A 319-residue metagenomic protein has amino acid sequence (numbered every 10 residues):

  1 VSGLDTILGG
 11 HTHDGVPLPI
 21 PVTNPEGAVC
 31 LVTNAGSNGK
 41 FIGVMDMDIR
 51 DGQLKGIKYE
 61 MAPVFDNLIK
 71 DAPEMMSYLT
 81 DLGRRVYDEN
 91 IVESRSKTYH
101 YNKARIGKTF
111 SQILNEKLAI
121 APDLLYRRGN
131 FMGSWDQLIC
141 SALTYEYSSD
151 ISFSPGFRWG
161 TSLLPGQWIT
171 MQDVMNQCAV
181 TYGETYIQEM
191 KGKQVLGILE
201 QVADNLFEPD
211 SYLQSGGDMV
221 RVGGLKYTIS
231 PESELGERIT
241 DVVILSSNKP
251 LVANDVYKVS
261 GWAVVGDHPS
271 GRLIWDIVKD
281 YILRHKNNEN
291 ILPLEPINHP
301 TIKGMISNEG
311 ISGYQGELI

Functional and structural regions predicted by a protein language model:
V1, V16-P25: Metal-dependent catalytic neighborhoods of phosphoester/phosphodiester hydrolases
S2-L4, A28-V29: Glycine-enriched alpha-helix->loop->beta-strand junction motifs that scaffold or abut catalytic
D5-G15, V32-A35: Active-site neighborhood of phospho(di)ester-bond hydrolases with catalytic His/Asp-centered motifs
V29, A35-I319: Catalytic centers of hydrolytic enzymes
